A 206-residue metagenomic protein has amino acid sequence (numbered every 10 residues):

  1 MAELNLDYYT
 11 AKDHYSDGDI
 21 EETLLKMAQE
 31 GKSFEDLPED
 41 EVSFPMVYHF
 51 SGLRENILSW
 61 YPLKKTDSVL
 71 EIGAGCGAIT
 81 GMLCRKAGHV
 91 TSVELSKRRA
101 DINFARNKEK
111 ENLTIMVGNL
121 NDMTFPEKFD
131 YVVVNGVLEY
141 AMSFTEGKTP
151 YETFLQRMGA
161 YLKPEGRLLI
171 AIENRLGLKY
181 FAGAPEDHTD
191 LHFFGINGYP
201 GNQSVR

Functional and structural regions predicted by a protein language model:
M1-Q29: N-terminal auxiliary segments of SAM/dcSAM-dependent transferases
K65-G75: Conserved class I S-adenosyl-L-methionine
C76-A87: Conserved SAM-binding loop of SAM-dependent methyltransferases across substrates and taxa, primarily the Class I
K86-T114, N119-N121: Class I SAM-dependent methyltransferase SAM/SAH-binding core
T124-V132: A short acidic, Gly/Pro-enriched loop at the edge of an enzyme's catalytic core that lines a small-molecule cofactor
T149-R167: A short glycine-rich, Lys/Arg-flanked "PGG" loop and its adjoining helix->strand segment in the class I
L169-H192: Conserved class I S-adenosyl-L-methionine
Q203-R206: Short alpha-helix
